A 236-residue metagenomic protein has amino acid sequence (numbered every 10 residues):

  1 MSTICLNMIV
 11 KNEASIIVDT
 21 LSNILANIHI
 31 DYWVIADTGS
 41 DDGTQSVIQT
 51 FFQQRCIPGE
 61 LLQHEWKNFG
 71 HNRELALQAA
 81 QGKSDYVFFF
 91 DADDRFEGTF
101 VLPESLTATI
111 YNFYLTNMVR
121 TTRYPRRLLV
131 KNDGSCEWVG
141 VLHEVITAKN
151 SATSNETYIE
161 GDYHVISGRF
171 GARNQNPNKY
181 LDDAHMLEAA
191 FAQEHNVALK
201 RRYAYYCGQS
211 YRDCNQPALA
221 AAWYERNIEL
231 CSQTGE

Functional and structural regions predicted by a protein language model:
T3-C5: Cell-envelope/extracellular polymer assembly enzymes that use nucleotide-activated donors
N12-I28, Y32: Short, well-formed alpha-helical segments that are part of the catalytic scaffolds of diverse glycosyltransferases
V18, D42-F51, T99: Acidic helix N-cap motif at the loop->helix transition within catalytic regions of sugar-transfer enzymes
N23, A36-I48, E65-W66, D91-A92: A conserved acidic beta->alpha catalytic loop
G70-L77, D94-A222: Catalytic-site signature of metal-activated, phosphate-bearing donor transferases, centered on the GT-A/GT-A-like
E74-Y86: Active-site nucleotide-sugar/metal-binding loop of Leloir-type enzymes
D85-F96: The conserved acidic donor/metal-binding loop of glycosyltransferases
L199, G235-E236: Structural signature of alpha-solenoid helical repeat junctions
